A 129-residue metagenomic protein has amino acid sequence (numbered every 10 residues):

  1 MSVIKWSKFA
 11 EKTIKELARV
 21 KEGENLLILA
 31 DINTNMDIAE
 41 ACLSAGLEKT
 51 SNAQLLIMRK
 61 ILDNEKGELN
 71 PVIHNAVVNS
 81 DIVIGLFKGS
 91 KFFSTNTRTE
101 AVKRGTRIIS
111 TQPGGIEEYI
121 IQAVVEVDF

Functional and structural regions predicted by a protein language model:
M1-F129: Active-site bordering "gate/hinge" segments that shape substrate access to catalytic or cofactor-binding pockets
